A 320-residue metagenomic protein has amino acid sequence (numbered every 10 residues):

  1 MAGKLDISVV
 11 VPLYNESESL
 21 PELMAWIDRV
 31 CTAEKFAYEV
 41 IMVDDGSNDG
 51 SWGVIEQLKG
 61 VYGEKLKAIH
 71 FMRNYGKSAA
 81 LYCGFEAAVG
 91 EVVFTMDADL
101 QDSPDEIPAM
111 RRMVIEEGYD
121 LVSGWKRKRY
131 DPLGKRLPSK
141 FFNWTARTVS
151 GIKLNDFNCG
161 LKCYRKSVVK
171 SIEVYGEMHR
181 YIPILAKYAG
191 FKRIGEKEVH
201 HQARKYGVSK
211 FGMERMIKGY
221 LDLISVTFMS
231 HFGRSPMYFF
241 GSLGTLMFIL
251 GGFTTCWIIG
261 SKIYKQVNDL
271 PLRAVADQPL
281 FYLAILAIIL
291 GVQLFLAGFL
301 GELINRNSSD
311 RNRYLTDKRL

Functional and structural regions predicted by a protein language model:
M1-R29, F36: N-proximal low-complexity "stem/linker" segments adjacent to membrane-targeting elements
A2-G3, I184-L320: Hydrophobic helical membrane-anchoring modules
E16-S19, S47, K77, S103: Donor nucleotide-sugar binding loop of glycosyltransferases
E18-E22, D49-L58: Acidic helix N-cap motif at the loop->helix transition within catalytic regions of sugar-transfer enzymes
M24, F36-S47, I69-H70: Short beta-strand/loop segment that forms part of the nucleotide-sugar
D44-G53, L100-Q101: A conserved acidic beta->alpha catalytic loop
Q57, I69-R73, K77-A87, V92 (+3 more regions): Acceptor/aglycone-binding surface of glycosyltransferases and processive sugar-polymer synthases
